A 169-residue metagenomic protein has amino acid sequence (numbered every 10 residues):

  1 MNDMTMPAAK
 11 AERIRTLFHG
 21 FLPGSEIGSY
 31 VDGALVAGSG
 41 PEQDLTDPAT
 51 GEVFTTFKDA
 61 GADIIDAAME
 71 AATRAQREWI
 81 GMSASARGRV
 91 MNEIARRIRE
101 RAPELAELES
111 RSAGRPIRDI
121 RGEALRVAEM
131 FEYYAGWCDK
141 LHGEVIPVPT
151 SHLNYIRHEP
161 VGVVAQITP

Functional and structural regions predicted by a protein language model:
M1-T56, R89, E93, L141-T168: Terminal low-complexity tails and localization/encapsulation signals of metabolic enzymes
F54-L141, S151-H152: Glycine-rich loop-to-alpha-helix module at the N-terminal edge of alpha/beta enzyme cores
